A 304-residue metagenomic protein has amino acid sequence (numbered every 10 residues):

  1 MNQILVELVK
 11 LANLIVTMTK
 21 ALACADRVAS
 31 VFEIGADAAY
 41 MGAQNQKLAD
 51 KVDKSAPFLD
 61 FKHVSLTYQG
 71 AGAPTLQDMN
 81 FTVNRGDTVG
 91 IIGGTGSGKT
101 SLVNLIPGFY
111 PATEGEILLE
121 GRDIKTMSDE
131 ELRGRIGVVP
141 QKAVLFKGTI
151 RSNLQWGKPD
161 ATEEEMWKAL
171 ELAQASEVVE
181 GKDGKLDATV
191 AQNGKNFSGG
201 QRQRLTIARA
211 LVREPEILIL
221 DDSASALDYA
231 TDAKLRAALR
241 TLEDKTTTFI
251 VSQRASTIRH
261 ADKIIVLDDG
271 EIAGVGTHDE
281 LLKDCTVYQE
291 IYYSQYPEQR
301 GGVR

Functional and structural regions predicted by a protein language model:
I4-V31: Cytosolic ends of transmembrane helices, especially the final helix of ABC transmembrane type-1 domains
T17-K20, D37, T67, A71: An intracellular "coupling" helix at the cytosolic face of ABC transporter transmembrane type-1 domains
S30, D37, Q155: Conserved E/DxxT/N motif and adjacent residues on the DHp alpha2 helix of HisKA-family sensor histidine kinases
I34-A36, Y110: Two-component histidine kinase transmitter core
A43-Q46: A short helix/loop element that forms part of the nucleotide-sugar donor recognition site in Leloir-type
L48-R304: ABC-type nucleotide-binding domain
